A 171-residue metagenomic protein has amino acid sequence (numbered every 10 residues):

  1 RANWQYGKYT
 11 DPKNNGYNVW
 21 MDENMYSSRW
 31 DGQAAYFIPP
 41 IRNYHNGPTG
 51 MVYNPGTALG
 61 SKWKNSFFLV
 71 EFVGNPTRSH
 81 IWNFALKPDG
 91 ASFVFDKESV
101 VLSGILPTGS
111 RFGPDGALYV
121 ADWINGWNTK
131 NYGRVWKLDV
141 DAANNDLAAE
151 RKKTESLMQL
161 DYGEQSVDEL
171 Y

Functional and structural regions predicted by a protein language model:
R1-Y171: Beta-propeller domains with acidic blade repeats across secreted/periplasmic ectodomains and cytosolic WD/CNH propellers
